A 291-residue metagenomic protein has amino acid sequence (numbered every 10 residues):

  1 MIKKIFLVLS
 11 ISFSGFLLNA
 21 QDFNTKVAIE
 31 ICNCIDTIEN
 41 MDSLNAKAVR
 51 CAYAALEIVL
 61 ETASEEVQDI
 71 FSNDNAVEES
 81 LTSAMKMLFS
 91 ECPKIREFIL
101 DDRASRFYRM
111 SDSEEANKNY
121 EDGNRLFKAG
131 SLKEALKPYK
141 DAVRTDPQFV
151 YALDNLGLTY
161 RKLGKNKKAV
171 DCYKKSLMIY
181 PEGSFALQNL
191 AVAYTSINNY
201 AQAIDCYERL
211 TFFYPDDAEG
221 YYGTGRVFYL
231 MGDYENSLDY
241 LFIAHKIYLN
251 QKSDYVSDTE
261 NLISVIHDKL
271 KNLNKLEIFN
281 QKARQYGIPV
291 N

Functional and structural regions predicted by a protein language model:
A116, V150-Y151, S184-F185, A218-E219 (+1 more regions): Helix-start (N-cap) detector for alpha-helical repeat units in TPR-like alpha-solenoids, especially tetratricopeptide
E121, N155, N189, G223 (+2 more regions): Canonical tetratricopeptide repeat
A142, K175-S176, R209-L210, I243-A244 (+1 more regions): Canonical positions in the second alpha-helix
T145, I179, F213-Y214, I247 (+1 more regions): Structural marker of alpha-solenoid helical repeat scaffolds
H245-N291: Terminal, low-structured helical/coil segments at or just beyond the last alpha-helical repeat
